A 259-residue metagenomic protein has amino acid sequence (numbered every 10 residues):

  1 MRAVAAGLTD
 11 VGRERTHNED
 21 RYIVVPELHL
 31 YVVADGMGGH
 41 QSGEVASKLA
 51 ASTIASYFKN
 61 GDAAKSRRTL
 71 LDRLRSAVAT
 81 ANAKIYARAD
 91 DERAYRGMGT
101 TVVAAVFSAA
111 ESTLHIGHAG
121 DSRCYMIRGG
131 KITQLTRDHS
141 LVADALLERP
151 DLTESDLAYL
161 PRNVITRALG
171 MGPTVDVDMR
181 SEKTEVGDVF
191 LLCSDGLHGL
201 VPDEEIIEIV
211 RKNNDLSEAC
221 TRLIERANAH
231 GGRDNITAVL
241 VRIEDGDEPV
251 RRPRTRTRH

Functional and structural regions predicted by a protein language model:
M1-H259: PP2C/PPM-type serine/threonine phosphatase catalytic domain
